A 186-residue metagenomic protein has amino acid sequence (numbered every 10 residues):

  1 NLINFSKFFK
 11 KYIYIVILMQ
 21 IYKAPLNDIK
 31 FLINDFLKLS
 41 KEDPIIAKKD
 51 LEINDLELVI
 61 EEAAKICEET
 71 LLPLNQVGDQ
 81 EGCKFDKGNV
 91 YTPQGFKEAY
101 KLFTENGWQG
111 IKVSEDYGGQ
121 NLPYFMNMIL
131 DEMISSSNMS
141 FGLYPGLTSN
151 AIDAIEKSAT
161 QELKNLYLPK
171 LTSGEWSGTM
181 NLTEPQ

Functional and structural regions predicted by a protein language model:
L2-F5, F9, L18: Short hydrophobic targeting helices and cationic amphipathic motifs that mediate membrane/organellar targeting
Y12-Y14: Low-complexity, intrinsically disordered or signal/transmembrane-proximal segments
V16-L143, E162, L166, K170 (+1 more regions): Amphipathic, small/basic residue-rich leader segments at the start of a protein or domain
D116, L147, E184: Residue-level "edge-of-site" marker
L143-Q161: N-terminal glycine-rich flavin-associated loop
T179-Q186: A gly/ser-rich beta-alpha-beta helix-loop segment of oxidoreductase catalytic cores
